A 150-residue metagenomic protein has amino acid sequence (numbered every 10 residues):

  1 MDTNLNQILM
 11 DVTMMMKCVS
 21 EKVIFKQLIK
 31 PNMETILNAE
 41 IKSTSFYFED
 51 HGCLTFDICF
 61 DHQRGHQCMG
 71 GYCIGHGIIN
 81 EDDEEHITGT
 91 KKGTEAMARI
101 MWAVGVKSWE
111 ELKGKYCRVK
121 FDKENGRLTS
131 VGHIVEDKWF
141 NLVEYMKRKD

Functional and structural regions predicted by a protein language model:
D2-D150: Short beta-rich binding modules
